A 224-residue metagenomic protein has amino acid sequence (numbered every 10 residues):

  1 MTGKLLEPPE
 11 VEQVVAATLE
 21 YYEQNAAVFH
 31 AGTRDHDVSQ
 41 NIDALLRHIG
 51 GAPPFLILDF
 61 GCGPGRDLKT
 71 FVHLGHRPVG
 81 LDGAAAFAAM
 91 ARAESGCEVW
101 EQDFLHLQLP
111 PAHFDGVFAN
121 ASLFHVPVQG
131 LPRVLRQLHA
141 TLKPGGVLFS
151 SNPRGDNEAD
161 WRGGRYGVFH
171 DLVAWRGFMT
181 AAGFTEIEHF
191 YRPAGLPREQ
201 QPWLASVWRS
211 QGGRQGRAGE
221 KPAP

Functional and structural regions predicted by a protein language model:
T2-A52: Conserved class I S-adenosyl-L-methionine
L58, P64-H106: Class I SAM-dependent methyltransferase SAM/SAH-binding core
L105, L109-V117: A short acidic, Gly/Pro-enriched loop at the edge of an enzyme's catalytic core that lines a small-molecule cofactor
P132-P144: A short glycine-rich, Lys/Arg-flanked "PGG" loop and its adjoining helix->strand segment in the class I
G145-N152: Conserved beta-strand signature within the Rossmann-like core of class I S-adenosyl-L-methionine
E158-A174: Acceptor-substrate binding/catalytic loop of class I
F184-G195: Conserved S-adenosyl-L-methionine
A194-E220, P224: Core SAM-dependent methyltransferase catalytic element
